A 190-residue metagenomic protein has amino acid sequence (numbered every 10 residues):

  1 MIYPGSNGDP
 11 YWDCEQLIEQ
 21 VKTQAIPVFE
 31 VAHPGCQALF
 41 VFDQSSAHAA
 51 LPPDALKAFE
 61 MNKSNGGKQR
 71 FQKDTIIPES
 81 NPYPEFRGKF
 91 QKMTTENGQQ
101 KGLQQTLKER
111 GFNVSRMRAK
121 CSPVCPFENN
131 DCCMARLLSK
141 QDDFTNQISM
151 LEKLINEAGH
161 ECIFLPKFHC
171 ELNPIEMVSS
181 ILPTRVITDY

Functional and structural regions predicted by a protein language model:
M1-Y190: Short functional hotspots at interaction and active-site rims
